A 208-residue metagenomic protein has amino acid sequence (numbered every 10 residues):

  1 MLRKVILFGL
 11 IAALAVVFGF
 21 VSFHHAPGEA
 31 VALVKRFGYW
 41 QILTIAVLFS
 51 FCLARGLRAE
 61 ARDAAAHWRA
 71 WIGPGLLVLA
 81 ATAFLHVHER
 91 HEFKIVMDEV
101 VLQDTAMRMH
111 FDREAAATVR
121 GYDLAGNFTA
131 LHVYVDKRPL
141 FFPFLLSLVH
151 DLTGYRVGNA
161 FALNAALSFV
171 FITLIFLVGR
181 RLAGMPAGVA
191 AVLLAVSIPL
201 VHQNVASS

Functional and structural regions predicted by a protein language model:
M1-L85: Start-transfer (signal-anchor) and selected internal transmembrane alpha helices of multi-pass inner/ER membrane
W71-G75, A162, V189-L193: Hydrophobic alpha-helical transmembrane segments
H91-T105, R113-G126, V133-L145, Y155-G158: Extracytoplasmic catalytic/substrate-binding loops of multi-pass membrane glycan-assembly enzymes
D104, P143, S147, A160 (+2 more regions): Transmembrane alpha-helix boundary and packing residues in multipass membrane permease domains and related
N159-A183: Transmembrane-helix motifs of polytopic, lipid-linked glycan transferases
I175-I198: Transmembrane-helix signature of polytopic, membrane-embedded enzymes that assemble or transfer cell-envelope glycans
L200-S208: Short acidic/glycine- and proline-prone juxtamembrane loop motifs at membrane-interface regions of multi-pass membrane
